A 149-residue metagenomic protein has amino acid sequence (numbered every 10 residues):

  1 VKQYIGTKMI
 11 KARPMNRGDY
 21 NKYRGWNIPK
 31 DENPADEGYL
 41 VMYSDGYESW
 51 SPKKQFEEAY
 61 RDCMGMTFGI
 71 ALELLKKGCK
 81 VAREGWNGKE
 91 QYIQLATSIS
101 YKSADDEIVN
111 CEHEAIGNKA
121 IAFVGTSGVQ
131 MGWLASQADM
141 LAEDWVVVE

Functional and structural regions predicted by a protein language model:
V1-E90, T97-D105, V109-C111, A142 (+1 more regions): Motif-centric detector for short Cys/His coordination patterns
S103-Q137: Functional cores of ribonucleases/endoribonucleases
